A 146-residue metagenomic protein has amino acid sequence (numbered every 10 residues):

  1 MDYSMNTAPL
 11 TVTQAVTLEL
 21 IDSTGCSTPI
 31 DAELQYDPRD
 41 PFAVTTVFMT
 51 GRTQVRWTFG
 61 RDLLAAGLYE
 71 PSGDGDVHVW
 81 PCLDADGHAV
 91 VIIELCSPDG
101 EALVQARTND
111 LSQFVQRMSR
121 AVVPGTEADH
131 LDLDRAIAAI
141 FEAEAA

Functional and structural regions predicted by a protein language model:
M1-A43: Charge-rich, low-complexity N-terminal segments
Q14-L18, W57, V104: Generic detection of short hydrophobic beta-strand segments and adjacent strand-loop junctions
I21, Q35, V47-M49, W80-C82 (+1 more regions): A structural detector for beta-sheet-dominated domains
T24, P38, R52-Q54, A85 (+2 more regions): Residues that cap or initiate secondary-structure elements
S27-S72: Short, well-structured hydrophobic secondary-structure segments
T45-T46, V91-L95, V104: Generic recognition of long tandem-repeat/solenoid scaffolds
T53-P98: Short, internal acidic amphipathic alpha-helical interface segments that mediate docking to partner proteins
P98-A146: Mixed-charge, glycine-accented linear interaction segment located at domain edges/termini
